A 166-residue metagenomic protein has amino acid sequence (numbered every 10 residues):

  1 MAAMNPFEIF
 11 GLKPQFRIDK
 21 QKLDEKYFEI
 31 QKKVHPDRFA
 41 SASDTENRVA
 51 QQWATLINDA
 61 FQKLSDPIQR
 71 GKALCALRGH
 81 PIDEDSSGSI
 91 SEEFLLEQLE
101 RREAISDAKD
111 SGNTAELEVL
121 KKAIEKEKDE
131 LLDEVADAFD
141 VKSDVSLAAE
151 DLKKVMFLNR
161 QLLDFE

Functional and structural regions predicted by a protein language model:
M1-E166: C-terminal accessory/regulatory regions appended to core domains
